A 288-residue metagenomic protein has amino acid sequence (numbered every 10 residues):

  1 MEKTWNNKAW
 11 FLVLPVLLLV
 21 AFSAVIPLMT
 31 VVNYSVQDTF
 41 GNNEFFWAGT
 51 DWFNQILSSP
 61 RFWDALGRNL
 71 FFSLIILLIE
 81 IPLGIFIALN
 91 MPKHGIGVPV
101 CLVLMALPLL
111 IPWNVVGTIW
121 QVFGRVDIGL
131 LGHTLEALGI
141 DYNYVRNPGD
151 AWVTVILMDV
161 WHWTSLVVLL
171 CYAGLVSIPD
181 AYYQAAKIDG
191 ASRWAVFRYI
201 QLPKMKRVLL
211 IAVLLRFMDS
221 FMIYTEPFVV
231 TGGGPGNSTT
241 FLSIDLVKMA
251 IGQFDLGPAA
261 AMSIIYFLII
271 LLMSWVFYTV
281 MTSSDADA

Functional and structural regions predicted by a protein language model:
E2-A288: A structural signal for multi-pass alpha-helical bundles of membrane permease subunits that mediate small-molecule
